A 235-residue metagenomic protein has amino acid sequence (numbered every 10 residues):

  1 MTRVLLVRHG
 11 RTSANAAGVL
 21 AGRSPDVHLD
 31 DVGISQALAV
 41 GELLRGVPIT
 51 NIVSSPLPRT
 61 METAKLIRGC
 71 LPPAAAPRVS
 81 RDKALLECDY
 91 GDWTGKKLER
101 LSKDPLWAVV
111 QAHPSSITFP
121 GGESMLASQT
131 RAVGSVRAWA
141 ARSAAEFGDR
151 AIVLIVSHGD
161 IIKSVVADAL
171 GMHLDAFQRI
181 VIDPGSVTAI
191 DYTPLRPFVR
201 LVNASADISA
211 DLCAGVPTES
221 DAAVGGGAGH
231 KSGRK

Functional and structural regions predicted by a protein language model:
T2, Y90-E99, A145-D149, D168-K235: Acidic, low-complexity terminal tails and accessory targeting/binding regions of phosphate-metabolizing enzymes
V4, G148-S157: Generic beta-sheet signal
L5, S80-D82, R200: General small-molecule cofactor/ligand-binding pocket signal
G10, G159: Active-site metal-binding loops of divalent metal-dependent hydrolases
R11-E62, L66-I67, T118-G134: Loop-to-helix element that buttresses phosphate recognition and phosphoryl-transfer chemistry
L38-A108, R234-K235: Phosphate-coordination/substrate-recognition cap region in phosphate-metabolizing enzymes
G46-P48, W139-A151: Glycine-rich phosphate-binding loop signature in dinucleotide/nucleotide-binding domains
L106-A127, A223-H230: Short glycine/proline- and acidic residue-enriched helix-loop micro-motifs that form flexible lids or anion-recognition
